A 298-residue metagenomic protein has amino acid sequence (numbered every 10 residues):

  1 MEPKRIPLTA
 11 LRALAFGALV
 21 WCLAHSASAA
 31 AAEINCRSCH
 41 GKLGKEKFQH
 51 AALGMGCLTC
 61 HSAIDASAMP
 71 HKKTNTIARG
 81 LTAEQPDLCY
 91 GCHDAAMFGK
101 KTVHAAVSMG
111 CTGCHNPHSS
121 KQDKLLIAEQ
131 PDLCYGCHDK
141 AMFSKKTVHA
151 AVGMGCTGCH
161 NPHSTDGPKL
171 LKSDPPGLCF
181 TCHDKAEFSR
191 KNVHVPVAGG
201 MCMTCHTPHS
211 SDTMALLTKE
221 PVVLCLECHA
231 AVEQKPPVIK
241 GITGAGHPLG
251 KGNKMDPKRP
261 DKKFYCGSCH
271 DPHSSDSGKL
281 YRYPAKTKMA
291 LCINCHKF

Functional and structural regions predicted by a protein language model:
M1-A10: N-terminal secretory signal peptides that target proteins for export/translocation
K4, A18, P236-P237: Residue-level marker of intrinsically disordered, low-complexity segments enriched for small/polar residues
R12-H25: Bacterial N-terminal signal peptides
S26-F298: Short sequence/structural segments immediately N-terminal
